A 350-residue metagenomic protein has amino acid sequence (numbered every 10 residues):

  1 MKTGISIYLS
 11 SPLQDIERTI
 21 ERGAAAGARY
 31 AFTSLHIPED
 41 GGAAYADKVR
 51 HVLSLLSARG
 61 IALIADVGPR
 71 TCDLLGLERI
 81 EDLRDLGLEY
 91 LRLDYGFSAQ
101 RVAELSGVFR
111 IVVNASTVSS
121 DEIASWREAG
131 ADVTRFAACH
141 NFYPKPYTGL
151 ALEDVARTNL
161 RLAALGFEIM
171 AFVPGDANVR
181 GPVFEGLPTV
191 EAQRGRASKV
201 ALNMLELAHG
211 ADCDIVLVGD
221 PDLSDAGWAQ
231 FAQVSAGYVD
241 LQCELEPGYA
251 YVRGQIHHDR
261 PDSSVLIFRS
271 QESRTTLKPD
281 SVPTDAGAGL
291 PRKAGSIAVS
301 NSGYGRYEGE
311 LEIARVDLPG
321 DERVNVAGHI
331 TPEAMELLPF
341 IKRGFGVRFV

Functional and structural regions predicted by a protein language model:
M1, Q100-R110, S235-Y249: Generic structural signal for short, solvent-exposed loop/turn connectors between secondary structure elements
M1-K2, V350: Short, Lys/Arg-enriched, disordered terminal segments
T3-R135: Active-site beta->alpha loop and helix N-cap motifs at the rims of alpha/beta catalytic domains
S6-L13, A26-G27, G76-G87, G107-S119 (+4 more regions): Short secondary-structure transition/capping segments
I37, G60, G227-F231, K342-R343 (+1 more regions): Intrinsically disordered, low-complexity serine/threonine-rich segments
A65-D82, S98-A103, L150-R157, L207-V218 (+1 more regions): Electropositive, surface-exposed helix/loop patches at the edges of structured domains that serve as adaptable
N114-P247: Catalytic alpha/beta core domains of metabolic enzymes, predominantly
E246-V350: C-terminal functional modules
